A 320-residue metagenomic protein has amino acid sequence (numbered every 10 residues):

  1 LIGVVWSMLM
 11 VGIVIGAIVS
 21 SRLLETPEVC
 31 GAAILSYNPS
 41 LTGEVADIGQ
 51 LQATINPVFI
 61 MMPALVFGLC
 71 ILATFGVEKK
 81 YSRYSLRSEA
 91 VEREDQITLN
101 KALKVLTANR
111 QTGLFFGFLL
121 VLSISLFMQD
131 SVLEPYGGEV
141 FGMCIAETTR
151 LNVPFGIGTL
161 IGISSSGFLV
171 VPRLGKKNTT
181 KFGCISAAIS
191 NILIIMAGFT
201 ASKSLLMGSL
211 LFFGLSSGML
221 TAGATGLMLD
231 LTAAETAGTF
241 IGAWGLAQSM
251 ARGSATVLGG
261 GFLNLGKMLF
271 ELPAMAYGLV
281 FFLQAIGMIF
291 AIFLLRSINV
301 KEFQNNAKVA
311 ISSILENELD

Functional and structural regions predicted by a protein language model:
L1-L120, I124-M128, M143, G287-D320: Intracellular loop-helix junctions on the cytosolic face of multi-pass helical membrane proteins
L1-V5, I145-A146, T232-A247: Loop-to-transmembrane helix entry/capping segments in MFS-fold secondary transporters and related SLC/MFSD carriers
S131-T148, N264: Short amphipathic helix-loop junctions that connect adjacent transmembrane helices in Major Facilitator Superfamily/SLC
G162-N178, L263: Helix-to-loop junctions at the C-terminal end of transmembrane segments in multipass secondary transporters
I185-A201: C-terminal ends and interior cores of transmembrane alpha-helices in multi-pass membrane transporters/permeases
K203-L220: Hydrophobic core of transmembrane alpha-helices in multi-pass small-molecule transporters, especially MFS/SLC-type
M219-A233: Intracellular juxtamembrane helix-capping segments at the cytosolic ends of symmetry-related transmembrane helices
A237-G266: A late C-terminal transmembrane helix in Major Facilitator Superfamily
